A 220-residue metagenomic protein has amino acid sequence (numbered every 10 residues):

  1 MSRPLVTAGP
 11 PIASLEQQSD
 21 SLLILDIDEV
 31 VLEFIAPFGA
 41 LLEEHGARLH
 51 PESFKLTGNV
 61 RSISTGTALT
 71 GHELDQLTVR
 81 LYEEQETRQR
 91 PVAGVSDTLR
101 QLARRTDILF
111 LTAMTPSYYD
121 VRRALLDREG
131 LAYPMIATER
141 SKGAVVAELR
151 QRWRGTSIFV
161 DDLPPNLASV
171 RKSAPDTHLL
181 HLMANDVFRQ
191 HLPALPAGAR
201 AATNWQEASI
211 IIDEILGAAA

Functional and structural regions predicted by a protein language model:
S2-E73: Active-site neighborhood of HAD-like aspartate-dependent phosphohydrolases
Q17-Q18, R104-R105, Q151-T156: Glycine-rich phosphate-binding loop signature in dinucleotide/nucleotide-binding domains
N59-R88, E139-F159, E207, I211: N-terminal/domain-start segments enriched in small and hydrophobic, helix-friendly residues, covering either
L69-G71, R80-F110, P116-R123: Short, acidic loop-to-helix structural element flanking the phosphoryl-transfer center in phosphate-processing enzymes
T115-I158, P164-S173: Substrate-recognition "cap/lid" segment bordering the active-site pocket of phosphatases
P134-R140, G198-A208: Short acidic-hydrophobic, aromatic-tinged amphipathic segments that line or gate anion-handling sites
A144-A147, F188-A197, I211-D213: Short, charged, surface-exposed secondary-structure boundary motifs
F159-T203: Acidic, Mg2+-coordinating phosphoryl-transfer loop and its flanking beta/alpha structural elements, shared across
